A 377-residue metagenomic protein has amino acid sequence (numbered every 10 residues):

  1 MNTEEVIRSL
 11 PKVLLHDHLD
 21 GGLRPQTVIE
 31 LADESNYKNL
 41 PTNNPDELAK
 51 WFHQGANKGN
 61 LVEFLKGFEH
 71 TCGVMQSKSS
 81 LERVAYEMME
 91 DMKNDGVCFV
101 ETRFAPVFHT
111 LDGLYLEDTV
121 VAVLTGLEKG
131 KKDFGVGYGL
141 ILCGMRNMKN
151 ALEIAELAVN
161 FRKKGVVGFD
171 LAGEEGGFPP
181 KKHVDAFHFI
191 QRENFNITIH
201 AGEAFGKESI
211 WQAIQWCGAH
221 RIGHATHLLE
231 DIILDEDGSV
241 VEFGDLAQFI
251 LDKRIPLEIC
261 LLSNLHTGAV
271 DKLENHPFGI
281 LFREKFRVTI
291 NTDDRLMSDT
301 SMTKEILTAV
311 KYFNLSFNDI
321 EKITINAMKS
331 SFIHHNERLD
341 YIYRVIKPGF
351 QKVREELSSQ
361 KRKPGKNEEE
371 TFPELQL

Functional and structural regions predicted by a protein language model:
M1-F195, A204-R221, H227-L377: Metal-cofactor-binding active-site regions of metalloenzymes
A201: Cytosolic ligand/metal-binding cores
